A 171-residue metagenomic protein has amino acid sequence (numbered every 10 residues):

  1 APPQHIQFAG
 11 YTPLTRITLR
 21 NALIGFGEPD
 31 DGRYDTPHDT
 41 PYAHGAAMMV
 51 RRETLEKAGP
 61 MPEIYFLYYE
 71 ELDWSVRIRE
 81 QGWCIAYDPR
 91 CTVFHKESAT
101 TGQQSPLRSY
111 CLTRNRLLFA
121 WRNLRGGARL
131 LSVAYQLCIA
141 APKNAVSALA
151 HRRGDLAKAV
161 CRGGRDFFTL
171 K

Functional and structural regions predicted by a protein language model:
A1-G59, I64: Acidic/His-rich active-site region of diverse nucleotide-sugar glycosyltransferases
Y34-R51, Q103-A140: Extended, non-globular alpha-helical segments
H38, M48, R52-L67, L72-F94: Catalytic donor-sugar/metal-binding loop of nucleotide-sugar-dependent glycosyltransferases
E56, D73, C111-R114, L118 (+1 more regions): A broad detector of short, well-ordered amphipathic alpha-helices that serve as recognition/interaction surfaces
R77-Q81, L118, R122, D166: Charged/polar positions on well-ordered alpha helices
W83-Y87, F94-N115, L149-K158: Nucleotide-sugar-dependent glycosyltransferase catalytic core
L107-L112, G126-K171: Non-catalytic, C-terminal membrane-associated alpha-helical segments of glycosyltransferases
